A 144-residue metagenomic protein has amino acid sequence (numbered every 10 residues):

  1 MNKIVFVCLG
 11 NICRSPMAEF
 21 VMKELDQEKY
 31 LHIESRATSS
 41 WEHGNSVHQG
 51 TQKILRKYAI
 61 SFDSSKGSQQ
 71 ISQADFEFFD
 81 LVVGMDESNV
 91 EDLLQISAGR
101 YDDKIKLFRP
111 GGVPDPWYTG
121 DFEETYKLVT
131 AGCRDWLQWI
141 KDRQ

Functional and structural regions predicted by a protein language model:
M1-E77, R134, Q138-Q144: Conserved active-site segments centered on acidic
S15, M85-D86: Replace "coordinates the UDP/GDP/TDP-sugar" with "coordinates nucleotide-activated sugar donors
L81, E87-Q144: Phosphate-binding/catalytic loops
